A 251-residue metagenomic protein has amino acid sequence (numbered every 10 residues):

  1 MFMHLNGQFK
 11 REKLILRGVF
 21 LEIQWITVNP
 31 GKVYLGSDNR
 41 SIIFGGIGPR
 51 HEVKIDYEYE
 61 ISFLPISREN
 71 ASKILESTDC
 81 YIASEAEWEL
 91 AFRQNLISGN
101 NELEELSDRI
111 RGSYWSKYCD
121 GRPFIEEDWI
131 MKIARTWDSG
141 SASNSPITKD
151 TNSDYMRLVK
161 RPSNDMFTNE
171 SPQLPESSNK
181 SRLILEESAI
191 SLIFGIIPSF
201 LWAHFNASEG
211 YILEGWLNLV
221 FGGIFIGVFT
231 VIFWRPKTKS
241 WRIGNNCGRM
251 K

Functional and structural regions predicted by a protein language model:
M1-R93, S143-K251: Extended beta-strand/loop cores of jelly-roll/beta-sandwich
L90-F124, Y211: An exposed tryptophan-centered "aromatic clamp" motif
S113-M156, K160: Alpha-helix capping/hinge segments and adjacent helical runs
